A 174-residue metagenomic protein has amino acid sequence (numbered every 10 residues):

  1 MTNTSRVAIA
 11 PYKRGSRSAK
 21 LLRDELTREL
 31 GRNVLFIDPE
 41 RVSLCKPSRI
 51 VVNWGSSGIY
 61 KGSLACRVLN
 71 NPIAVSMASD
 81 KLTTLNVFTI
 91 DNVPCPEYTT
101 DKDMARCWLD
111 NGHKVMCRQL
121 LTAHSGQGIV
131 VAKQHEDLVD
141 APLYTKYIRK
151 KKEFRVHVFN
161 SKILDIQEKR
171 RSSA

Functional and structural regions predicted by a protein language model:
T2, A8-K20, D24-L26, V42-S48 (+2 more regions): Active-site nucleotide/adenylate-binding loops and adjacent lid/helix of ATP-dependent enzymes
S5-R6, N33: Residues at the starts of beta-strands that form the adenosine-phosphate
G31-R32, V93: Short phosphate-binding/catalytic loops that engage adenosine nucleotides
R32-S43: A short beta-strand-loop structural module common to alpha/beta enzyme folds
V52: N-terminal Rossmann-like NAD(P) cofactor-binding module of classical short-chain dehydrogenase/reductase
G55: Glycine-rich, N-terminal phosphate-binding loop of Rossmann-like dinucleotide-binding domains
